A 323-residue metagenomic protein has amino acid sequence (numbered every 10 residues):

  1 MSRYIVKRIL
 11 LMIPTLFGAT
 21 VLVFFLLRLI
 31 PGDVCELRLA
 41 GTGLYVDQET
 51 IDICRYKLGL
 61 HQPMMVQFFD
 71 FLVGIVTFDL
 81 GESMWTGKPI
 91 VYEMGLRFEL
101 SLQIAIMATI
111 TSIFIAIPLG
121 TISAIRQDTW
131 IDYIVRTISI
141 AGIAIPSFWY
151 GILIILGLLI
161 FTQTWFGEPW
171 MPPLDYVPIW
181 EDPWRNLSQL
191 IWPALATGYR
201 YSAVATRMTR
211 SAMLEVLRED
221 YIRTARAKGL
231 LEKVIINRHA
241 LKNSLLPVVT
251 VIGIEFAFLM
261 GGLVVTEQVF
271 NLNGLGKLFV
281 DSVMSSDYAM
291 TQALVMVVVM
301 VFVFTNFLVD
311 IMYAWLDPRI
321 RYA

Functional and structural regions predicted by a protein language model:
S2-R3, F98-I131, S147, P173-A323: Alpha-helical transmembrane segments of integral membrane proteins, especially multi-pass inner/plasma-membrane
V6-M12: N-terminal signal-anchor/signal peptide hydrophobic helix marking the start of the first transmembrane segment
L16-F69, Q163-N186: Hydrophobic alpha-helical transmembrane segments of membrane transport/permease proteins and related membrane-embedded
G18, L22, L26, I115 (+6 more regions): Alpha-helical membrane-inserting segments
V23-L27, G32, G151, I155-Q163 (+4 more regions): Juxtamembrane/transmembrane-helix interface segments of polytopic membrane transporters
Y45-D79, L190-I191, I222, F270-S282: Short hydrophobic, aromatic-rich alpha-helical segments embedded in or entering the lipid bilayer of multi-pass
L60-I117: An internal, D/E-rich "acidic patch" concept
D132-L156, W192-P193: Pore- or pathway-lining transmembrane helices of multi-pass membrane proteins that form conduits for solutes/ions
